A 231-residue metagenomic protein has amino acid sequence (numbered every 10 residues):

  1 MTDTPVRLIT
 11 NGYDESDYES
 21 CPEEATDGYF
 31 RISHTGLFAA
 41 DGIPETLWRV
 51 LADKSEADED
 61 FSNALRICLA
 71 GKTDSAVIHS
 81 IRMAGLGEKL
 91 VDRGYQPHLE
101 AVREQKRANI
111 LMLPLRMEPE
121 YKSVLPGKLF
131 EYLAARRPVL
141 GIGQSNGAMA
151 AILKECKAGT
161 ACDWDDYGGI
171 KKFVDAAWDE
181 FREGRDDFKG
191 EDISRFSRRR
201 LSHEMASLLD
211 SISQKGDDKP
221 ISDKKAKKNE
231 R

Functional and structural regions predicted by a protein language model:
M1-V6, E15, A150: A short, active-site helix/loop in glycosyltransferases that binds the activated sugar's phosphate group
G12: Carbohydrate-associated surface elements
E24-G42, W48-L51, L201, M205: Conserved donor-binding/catalytic core segment of Leloir-type glycosyltransferases
G42, P97-E104, L111-L133, P138-A151 (+1 more regions): Nucleotide-sugar-dependent
E45-F61: Short hydrophobic signal-anchor/transmembrane segments that target glycosyltransferases and glycosylation machinery
D58-G71, S75-E100: Nucleotide-activated donor-binding/catalytic signature segment of Leloir-type glycosyltransferases, i.e., the conserved
Q144-A176: Change "using UDP/GDP/dTDP sugars" to "using nucleotide sugars
D165-K171, R182-S211: A charged, aromatic-enriched C-terminal amphipathic alpha-helix characteristic of glycosyltransferases across folds
